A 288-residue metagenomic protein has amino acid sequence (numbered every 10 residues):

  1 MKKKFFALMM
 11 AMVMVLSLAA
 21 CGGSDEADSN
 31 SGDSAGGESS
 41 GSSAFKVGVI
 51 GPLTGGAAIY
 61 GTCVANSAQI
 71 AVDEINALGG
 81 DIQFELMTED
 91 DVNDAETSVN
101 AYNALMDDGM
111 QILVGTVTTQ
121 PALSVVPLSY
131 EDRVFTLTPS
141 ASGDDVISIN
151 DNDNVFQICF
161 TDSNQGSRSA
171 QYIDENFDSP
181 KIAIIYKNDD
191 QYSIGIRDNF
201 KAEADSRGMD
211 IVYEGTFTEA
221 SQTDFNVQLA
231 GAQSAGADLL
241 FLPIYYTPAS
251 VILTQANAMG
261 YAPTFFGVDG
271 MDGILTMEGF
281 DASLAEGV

Functional and structural regions predicted by a protein language model:
M1-K46, A77-G79, D107: Short, low-complexity disordered leader/linker segments with a strong preference for bacterial N-terminal type II
G36, S40, A65-L86, A202-D210: Signal peptide-proximal N-terminal region of secreted/periplasmic/extracellular or secretory-lumen proteins
G41, G48-S67, E89-E96, T118-Q120 (+1 more regions): Extracytoplasmic "Venus flytrap"
V49, L105-V117, F135-P139, K181-Y186 (+3 more regions): Periplasmic-binding protein-like
I59-V64, E74-V146, F217-T223, S250: Beta-alpha junction/loop-to-helix N-cap segments that form part of ligand/metal-binding clefts
S142-S148, N164, M271-M277: Short gly/pro/ser/thr-enriched loop/turn and capping motifs at secondary-structure boundaries
D153-T216, L239: An alpha-beta-alpha
D198-V288: Extracellular/periplasmic bilobed ligand-binding domains
